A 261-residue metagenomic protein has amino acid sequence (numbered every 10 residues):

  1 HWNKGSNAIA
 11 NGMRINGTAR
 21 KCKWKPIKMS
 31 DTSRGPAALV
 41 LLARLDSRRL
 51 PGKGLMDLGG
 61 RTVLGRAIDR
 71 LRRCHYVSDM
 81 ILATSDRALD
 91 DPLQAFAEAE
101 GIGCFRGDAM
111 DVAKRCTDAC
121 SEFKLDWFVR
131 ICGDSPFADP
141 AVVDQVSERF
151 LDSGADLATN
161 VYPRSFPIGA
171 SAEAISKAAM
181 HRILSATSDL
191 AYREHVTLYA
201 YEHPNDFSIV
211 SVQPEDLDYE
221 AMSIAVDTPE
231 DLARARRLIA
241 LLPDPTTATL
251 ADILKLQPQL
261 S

Functional and structural regions predicted by a protein language model:
S30-L50: N-terminal nucleotide-binding beta1-loop-alpha1 segment
D31-S33, I175, E194-S261: Conserved alpha/beta core of the MobA/IspD/sugar-nucleotide pyrophosphorylase nucleotidyltransferase superfamily
V63-M80, A99-E100: A short, N-terminal amphipathic alpha-helix
E98-M110: Conserved donor nucleotide-binding strand/loop of the catalytic core
A113-T117, G133-R149: Acidic donor-binding/catalytic loop of UDP-sugar-dependent glycosyltransferases, especially processive GT2
L125, A172-L184, P229-D231: Conserved nucleotide-sugar donor-binding and metal-coordinating catalytic region shared by glycosyltransferases
F128-V129: Short aromatic/hydrophobic "clamp" motif used to bind/position activated sugar donors
P140-S165: Conserved donor-nucleotide/metal-binding helix-loop-beta segment in metal-dependent transferases, i.e., the alpha-helix
